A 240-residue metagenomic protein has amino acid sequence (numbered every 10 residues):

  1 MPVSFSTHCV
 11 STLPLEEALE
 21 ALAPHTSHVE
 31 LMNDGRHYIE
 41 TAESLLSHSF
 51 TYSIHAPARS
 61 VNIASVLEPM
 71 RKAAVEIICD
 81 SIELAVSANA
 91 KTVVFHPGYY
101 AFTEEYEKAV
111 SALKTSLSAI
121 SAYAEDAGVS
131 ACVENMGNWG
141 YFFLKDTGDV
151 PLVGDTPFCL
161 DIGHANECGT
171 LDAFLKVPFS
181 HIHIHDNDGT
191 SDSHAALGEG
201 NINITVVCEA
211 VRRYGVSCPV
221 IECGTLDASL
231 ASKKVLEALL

Functional and structural regions predicted by a protein language model:
M1-D80, V86, T156-P157, L240: N-terminal pre-domain/capping segments
M1-S4, T12-E20, A90-K91, E125 (+3 more regions): Histidine-acidic metal/acid-base catalytic patches
H8-V10, M32-R36, P57-R59, G98-Y100 (+4 more regions): Active-site beta-loop-alpha junctions enriched in small/polar residues
L15-A23, Y38-E43, K72-V86, S111-K114 (+6 more regions): Amphipathic, non-transmembrane alpha-helical secondary structure
H28, S53, C132-V133, C159 (+1 more regions): Generic enzyme active-site microenvironment
H48-R59, L113-D126, L152-V153, I204-E209: Alpha-helix-loop-beta-strand connector modules within alpha/beta enzyme cores
S60-V66, A101-Y106, G189-A195: A short acidic, helix-capping loop that chelates divalent metal ions and anchors anionic groups
L67-P157: Active-site acidic/histidine proton-transfer and metal-coordination neighborhood in alpha/beta enzyme cores
